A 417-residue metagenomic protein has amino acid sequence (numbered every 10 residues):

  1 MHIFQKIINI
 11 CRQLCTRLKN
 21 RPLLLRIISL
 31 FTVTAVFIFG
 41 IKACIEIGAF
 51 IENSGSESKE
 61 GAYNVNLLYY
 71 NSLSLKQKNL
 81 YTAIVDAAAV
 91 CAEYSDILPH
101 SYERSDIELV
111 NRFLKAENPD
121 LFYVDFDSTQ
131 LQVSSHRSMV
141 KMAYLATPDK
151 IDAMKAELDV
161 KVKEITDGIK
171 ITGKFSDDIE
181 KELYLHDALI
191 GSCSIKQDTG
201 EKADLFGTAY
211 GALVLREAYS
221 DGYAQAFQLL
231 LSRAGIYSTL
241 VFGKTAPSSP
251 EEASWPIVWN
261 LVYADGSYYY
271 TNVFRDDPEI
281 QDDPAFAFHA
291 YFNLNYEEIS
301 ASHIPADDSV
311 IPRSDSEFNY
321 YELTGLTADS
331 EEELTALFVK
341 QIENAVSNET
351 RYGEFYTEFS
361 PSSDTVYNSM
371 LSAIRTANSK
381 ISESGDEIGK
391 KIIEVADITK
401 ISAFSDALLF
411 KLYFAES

Functional and structural regions predicted by a protein language model:
H2-F175, A301-S417: N-terminal accessory/pre-domain segments preceding catalytic cores
L98, K196-T199, W255, Q281: Repeated polar recognition positions within modular binding domains
D152-A212: Secondary-structure boundary elements
G173-K181, L215-Y223, E252: Extracytoplasmic/periplasmic, Sec-exported soluble proteins
I195-K196, N272, S402-D406: Acidic/polar residues at beta-strand termini and the immediately following turn/coil
D198, R216, N295-E297: Surface-exposed loop/turn and secondary-structure junction residues enriched for glycine/proline
A209-E217, S267-V273: Short, well-ordered strand-loop elements centered on a beta-strand within folded domains, enriched for acidic residues
G222-E298: Hydrophobic/aromatic-rich core segments of domains that either
